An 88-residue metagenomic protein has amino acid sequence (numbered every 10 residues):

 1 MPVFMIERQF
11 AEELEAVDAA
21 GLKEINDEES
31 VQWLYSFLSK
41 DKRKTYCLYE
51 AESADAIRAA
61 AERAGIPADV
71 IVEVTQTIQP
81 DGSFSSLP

Functional and structural regions predicted by a protein language model:
M1-D27, S39, R43, A54-D55 (+1 more regions): Short S/T/G/P-rich N-terminal loop/turn motif that feeds into the first structured element of a domain
E28-V31, E52-T77: An amphipathic, aromatic/His-enriched active-site/gating alpha helix that lines ligand/cofactor pockets
L34-L38: Short, flexible, solvent-exposed loop/turn segments with mixed acidic/basic and small polar residues
